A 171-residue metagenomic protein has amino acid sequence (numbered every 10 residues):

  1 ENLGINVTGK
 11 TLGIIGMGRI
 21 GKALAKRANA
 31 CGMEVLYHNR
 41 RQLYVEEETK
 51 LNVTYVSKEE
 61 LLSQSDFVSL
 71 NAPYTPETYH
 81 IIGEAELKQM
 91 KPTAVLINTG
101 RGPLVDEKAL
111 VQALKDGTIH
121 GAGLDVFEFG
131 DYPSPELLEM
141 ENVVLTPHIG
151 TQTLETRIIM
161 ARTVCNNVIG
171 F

Functional and structural regions predicted by a protein language model:
E1-L3, G130-F171: C-terminal helix-to-coil terminal segments
E1-T11, A23-K26, Y37, V45: Phosphate-binding beta-alpha-beta segment of Rossmann-like dinucleotide-binding domains, i.e., the NAD(P)
G4-T8, N29, K88-Q89, L137: Short, flexible hinge/linker loops that cap or flank conserved catalytic cores
M17-G18: Glycine-rich Rossmann-fold phosphate-binding loop(s) that bind the pyrophosphate of adenine dinucleotide cofactors
L24, S65, L114, V164 (+1 more regions): Hydrophobic "lid"/C-terminal helical patch of Rossmann-like NAD(P)-dependent dehydrogenase/epimerase domains
A25, N29, L114-K115, L138: Gly/Ala-rich phosphate-binding loop of Rossmann-like dinucleotide-binding domains, activating on the conserved
A30-E34: Residues at the starts of beta-strands that form the adenosine-phosphate
Q42-E136: Rossmann-like adenosine-cofactor binding region
